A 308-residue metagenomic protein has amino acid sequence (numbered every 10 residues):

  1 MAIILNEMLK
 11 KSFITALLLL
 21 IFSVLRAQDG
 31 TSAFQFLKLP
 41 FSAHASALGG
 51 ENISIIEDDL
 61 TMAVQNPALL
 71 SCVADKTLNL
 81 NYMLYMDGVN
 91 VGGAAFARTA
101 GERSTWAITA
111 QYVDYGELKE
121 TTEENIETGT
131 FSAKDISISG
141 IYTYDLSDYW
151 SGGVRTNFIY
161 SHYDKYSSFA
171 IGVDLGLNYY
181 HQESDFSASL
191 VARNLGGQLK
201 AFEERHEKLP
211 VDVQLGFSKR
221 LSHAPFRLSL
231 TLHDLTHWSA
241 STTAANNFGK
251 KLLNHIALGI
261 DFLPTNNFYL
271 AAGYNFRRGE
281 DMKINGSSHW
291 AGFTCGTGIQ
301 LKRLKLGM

Functional and structural regions predicted by a protein language model:
M1-K11, D148: Positively charged n-region of N-terminal signal peptides that target proteins for export
M1-L5, S23, L60, A188: Generic secretory/membrane-interface signal
E7, R26-Q28: Extreme N-terminus of proteins, especially the signal/transit-peptide cleavage junction and the first residues
K10-L18: Sec-dependent signal peptide recognition, specifically the positively charged N-region followed immediately by
L18-R26: Hydrophobic h-region of N-terminal signal peptides that target proteins for export in Gram-negative bacteria
Q28-M308: Subset of outer-membrane beta-barrel
